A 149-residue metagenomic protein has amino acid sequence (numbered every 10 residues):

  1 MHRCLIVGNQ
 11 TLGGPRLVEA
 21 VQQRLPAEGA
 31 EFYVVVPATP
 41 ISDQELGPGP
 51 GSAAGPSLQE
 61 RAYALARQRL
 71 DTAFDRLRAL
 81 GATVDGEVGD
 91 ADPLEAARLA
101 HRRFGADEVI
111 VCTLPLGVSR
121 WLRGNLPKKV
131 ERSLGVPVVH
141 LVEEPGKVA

Functional and structural regions predicted by a protein language model:
M1-A54, V136, H140-E143: Small/aliphatic-rich secondary-structure junction motif
A54-Q68: A short acidic, glycine-rich active-site loop that binds or catalyzes chemistry on phosphate/adenosine moieties
R69-E87, V139: Mobile, glycine- and charge-enriched loop segments and immediately flanking short secondary-structure elements within
L80-E108: Structural beta-alpha unit
C112-K129: Glycine-rich, Arg-bearing micro-motifs that act as flexible, cationic patches
L122-N125, R132-V142, G146: Glycine-rich, aromatic-bearing surface loops/beta-hairpins
